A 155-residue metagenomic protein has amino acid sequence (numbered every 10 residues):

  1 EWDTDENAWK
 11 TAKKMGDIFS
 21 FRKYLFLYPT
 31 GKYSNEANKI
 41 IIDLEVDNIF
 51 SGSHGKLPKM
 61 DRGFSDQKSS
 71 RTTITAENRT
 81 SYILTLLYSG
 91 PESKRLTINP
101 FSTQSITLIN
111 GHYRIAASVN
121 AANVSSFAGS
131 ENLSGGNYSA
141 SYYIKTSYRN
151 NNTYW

Functional and structural regions predicted by a protein language model:
E1-D43: Alpha-helical, heptad-rich or low-complexity scaffold/stalk segments that mediate oligomerization or tethering
A8-K10, T73-I74, T103: A detector of helix-start/N-cap boundary segments at the beginnings of structured domains
L27-T30, N35-Y88, A122-W155: Primarily secretory-pathway and cell-envelope proteins
E92-T107: Short, solvent-exposed S/T- and G/P-enriched segments that are highly enriched in secreted/extracellular and lumenal
Q104, I109-Y113, G136: A glycine-anchored, Pro-Gly-centered beta-turn/N-cap motif
G111-A122: A short tyrosine-centered beta-strand micro-motif
